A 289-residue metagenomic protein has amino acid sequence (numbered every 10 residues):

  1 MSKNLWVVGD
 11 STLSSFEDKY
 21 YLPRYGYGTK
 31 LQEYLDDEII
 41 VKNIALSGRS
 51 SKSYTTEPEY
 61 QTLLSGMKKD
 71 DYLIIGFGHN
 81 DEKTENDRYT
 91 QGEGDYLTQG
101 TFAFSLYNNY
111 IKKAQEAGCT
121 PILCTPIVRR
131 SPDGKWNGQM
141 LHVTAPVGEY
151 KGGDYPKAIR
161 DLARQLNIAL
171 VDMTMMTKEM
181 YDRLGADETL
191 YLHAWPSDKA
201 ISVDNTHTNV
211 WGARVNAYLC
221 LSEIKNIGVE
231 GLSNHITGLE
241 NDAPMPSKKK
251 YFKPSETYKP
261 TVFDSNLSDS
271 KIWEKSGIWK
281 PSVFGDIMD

Functional and structural regions predicted by a protein language model:
M1-A45, Q61-L73: Serine-esterase "nucleophile elbow" of acetyl-processing enzymes
V8, R49, P58, I201-V203: Residue-level signal for pocket-adjacent positions within structured domains
S11-S14, R49, N80-D81, R129-R130: A short, flexible beta-alpha/helix-coil linker loop
S15-P23, A45-S53, D87-Q99: Acidic/histidine-rich helix-loop elements that form or flank divalent-metal/phosphate-binding sites at the catalytic
S51-L63: Charged, often glycine-rich, active-site loop that binds/positions anionic groups
T62-V210, R214, Y218-V229, S233 (+1 more regions): Alpha-helical cap/lid subdomain in secreted, periplasmic, or secretory-pathway luminal O-acyl-processing enzymes
T208-A217, L221-D289: Low-complexity, Gly/Ser/Thr/Pro-rich intrinsically disordered linker/tail segments
